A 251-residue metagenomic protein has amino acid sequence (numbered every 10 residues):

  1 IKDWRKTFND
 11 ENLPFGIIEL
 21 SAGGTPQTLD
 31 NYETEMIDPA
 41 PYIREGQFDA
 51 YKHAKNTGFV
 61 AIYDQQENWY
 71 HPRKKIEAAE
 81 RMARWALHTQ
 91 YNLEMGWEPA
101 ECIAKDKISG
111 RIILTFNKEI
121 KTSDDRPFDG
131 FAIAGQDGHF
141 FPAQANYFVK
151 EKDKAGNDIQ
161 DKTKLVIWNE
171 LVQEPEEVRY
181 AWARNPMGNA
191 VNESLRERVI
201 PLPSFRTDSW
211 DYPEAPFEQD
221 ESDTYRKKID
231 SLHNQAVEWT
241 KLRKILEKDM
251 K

Functional and structural regions predicted by a protein language model:
I1-D3, D38-D49: Alpha-helical scaffolding within the catalytic cores of extracellular/periplasmic polymer-degrading hydrolases
I1-N9, P26: Catalytic cores of extracellular degradative/oxidative enzymes
N9-G16, H53-F59: Loop/turn elements at helix/coil->beta-strand transitions in domains of secreted/extracellular proteins
I18-G23, A61-Q65: Active-site-proximal beta-strand/loop segments in catalytic clefts of secreted hydrolases
S21-E35: Serine-dependent acyl-ester chemistry module
I43-G130, A134, W239, L246: Catalytic cores of secreted or luminal carbohydrate-active enzymes
E119-K248: C-terminal beta-sandwich/jelly-roll accessory domains of carbohydrate-active enzymes
